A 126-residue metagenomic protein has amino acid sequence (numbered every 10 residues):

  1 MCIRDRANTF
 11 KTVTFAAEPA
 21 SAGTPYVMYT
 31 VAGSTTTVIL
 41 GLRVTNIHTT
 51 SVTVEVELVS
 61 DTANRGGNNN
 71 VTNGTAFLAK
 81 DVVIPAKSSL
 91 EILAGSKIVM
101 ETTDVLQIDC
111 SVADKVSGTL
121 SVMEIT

Functional and structural regions predicted by a protein language model:
M1-I3: Short, small-residue-biased leader/transition segments that mark boundaries at the very start of proteins
N8, A20-G23, P85-L90: Solvent-exposed, conformationally flexible loop/turn segments
T9-A16, P25-A32, G67-V83: Local beta-strand/beta-hairpin segments that build beta-sheet-rich folds
T24-V59, K115-M123: Beta-rich globular "head" domains
L40, I98-K115: Noncatalytic modules at the cell exterior or secretory-pathway interfaces, chiefly beta-strand-rich lectin/adhesion
L58-A63, C110: Short acidic, glycine-rich loop/turn motifs
T62-T103: Intrinsically disordered, low-complexity Pro/Gly/Ser/Thr-rich segments with frequent PxxP/GP/PP motifs and embedded
G95-S96, S111-A113, S121-I125: Beta-hairpin (beta-strand-turn-beta-strand) motif
